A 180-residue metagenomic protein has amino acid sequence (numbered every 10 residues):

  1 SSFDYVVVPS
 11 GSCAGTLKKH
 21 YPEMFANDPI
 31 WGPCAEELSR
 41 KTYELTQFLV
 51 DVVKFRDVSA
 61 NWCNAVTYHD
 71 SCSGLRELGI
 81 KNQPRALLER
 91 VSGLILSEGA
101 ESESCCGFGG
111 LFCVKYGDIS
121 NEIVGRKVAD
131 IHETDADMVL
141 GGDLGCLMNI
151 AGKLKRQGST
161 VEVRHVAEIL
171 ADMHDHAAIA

Functional and structural regions predicted by a protein language model:
S1-A180: Iron-sulfur cluster-binding electron-transfer modules in prokaryotic oxidoreductases
